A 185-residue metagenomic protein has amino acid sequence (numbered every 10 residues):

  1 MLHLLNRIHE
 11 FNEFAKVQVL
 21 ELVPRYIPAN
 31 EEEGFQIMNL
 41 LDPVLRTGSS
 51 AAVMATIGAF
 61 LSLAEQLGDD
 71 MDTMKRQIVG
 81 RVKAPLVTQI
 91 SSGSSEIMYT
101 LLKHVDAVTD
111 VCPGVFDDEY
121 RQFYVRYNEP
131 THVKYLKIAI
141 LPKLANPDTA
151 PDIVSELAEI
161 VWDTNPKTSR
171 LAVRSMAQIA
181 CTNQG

Functional and structural regions predicted by a protein language model:
M1-G185: Extended alpha-solenoid helical-repeat scaffolds
